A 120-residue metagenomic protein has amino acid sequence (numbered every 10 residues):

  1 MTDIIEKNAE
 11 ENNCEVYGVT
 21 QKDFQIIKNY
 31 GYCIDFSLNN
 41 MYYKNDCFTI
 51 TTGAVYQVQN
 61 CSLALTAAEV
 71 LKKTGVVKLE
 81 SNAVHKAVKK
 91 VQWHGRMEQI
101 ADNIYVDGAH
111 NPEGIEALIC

Functional and structural regions predicted by a protein language model:
T2-D46: Extended acidic/charged loop-beta regions that coordinate divalent cations and stabilize anionic phosphate/carboxylate
N39-C120: Nucleotide phosphate-binding/pyrophosphate-handling subdomain across enzymes that bind or process nucleotide phosphates
